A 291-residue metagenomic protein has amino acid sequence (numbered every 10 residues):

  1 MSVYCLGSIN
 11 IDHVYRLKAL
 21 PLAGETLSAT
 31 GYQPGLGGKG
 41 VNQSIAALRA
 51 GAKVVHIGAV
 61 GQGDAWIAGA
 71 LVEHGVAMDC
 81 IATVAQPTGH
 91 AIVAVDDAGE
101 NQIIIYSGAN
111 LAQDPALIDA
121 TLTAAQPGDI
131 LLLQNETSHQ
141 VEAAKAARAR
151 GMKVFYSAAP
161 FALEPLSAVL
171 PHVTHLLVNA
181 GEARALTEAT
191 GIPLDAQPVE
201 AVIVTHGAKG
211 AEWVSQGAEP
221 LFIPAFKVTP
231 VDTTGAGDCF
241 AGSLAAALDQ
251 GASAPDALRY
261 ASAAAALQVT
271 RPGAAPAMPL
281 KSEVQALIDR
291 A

Functional and structural regions predicted by a protein language model:
M1-A23: Positively charged, low-complexity intrinsically disordered leader regions
M1-I9, G69-T83, V93-L221: Ribokinase/PfkB-type carbohydrate-kinase core domain
P21-A29, N179, L221-P224: Short glycine/proline- and charge-enriched loop/turn segments that cap or connect secondary-structure elements
A23, L27-H90, A286-A291: Substrate-binding N-lobe of the ribokinase-like
S44, A147, A183, A257 (+2 more regions): Small-residue (primarily alanine) positions within well-ordered alpha-helices, especially packing/interaction faces
L48, R148, D249: Gly/Ala-rich phosphate-binding loop of Rossmann-like dinucleotide-binding domains, activating on the conserved
L163, G191-A291: Conserved phosphate-binding/catalytic region of the ribokinase-like
